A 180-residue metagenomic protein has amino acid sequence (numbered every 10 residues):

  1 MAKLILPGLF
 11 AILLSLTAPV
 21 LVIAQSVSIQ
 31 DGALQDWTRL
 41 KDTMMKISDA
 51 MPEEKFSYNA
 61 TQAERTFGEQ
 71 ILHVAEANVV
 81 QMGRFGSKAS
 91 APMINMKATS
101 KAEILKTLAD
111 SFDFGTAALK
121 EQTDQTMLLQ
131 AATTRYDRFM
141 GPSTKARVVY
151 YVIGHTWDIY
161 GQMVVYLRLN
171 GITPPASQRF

Functional and structural regions predicted by a protein language model:
M1-I5: Positively charged n-region of N-terminal signal peptides that target proteins for export
P7-V20: Bacterial N-terminal signal peptides
V22-A24: Boundary at the C-terminal end of the N-terminal hydrophobic targeting segment
S26-S28, G32, S100, I104: Electrostatic cytochrome c docking/interface patches
L34-T38, D42-M45, K55-I94, T134-F180: Short, contiguous alpha-helical
T43, I47-S48, M82, S111-F114 (+1 more regions): Well-ordered alpha-helical scaffold segments within catalytic/enzyme domains
M51-P52: Membrane-proximal, proline-rich intrinsically disordered regions
T99-Y136, G141-T156: Acidic/histidine-rich alpha-helical segments that form the ligand environment of transition-metal centers
